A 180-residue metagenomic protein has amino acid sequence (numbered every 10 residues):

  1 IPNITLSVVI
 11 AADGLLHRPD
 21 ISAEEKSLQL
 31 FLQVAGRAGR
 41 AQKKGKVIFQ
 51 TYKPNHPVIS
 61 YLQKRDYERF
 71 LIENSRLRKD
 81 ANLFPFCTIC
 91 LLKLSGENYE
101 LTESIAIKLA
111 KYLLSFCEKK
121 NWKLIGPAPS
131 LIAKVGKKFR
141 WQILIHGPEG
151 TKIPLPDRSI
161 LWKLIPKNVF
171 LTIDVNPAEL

Functional and structural regions predicted by a protein language model:
I1-I21, Q33-L180: Accessory helical-bundle/CTD segments and flexible terminal tails appended to RecA-like ATPase motors
I21-L28: Short, conserved loop/turn and helix-capping segments at secondary-structure boundaries that abut family-defining
